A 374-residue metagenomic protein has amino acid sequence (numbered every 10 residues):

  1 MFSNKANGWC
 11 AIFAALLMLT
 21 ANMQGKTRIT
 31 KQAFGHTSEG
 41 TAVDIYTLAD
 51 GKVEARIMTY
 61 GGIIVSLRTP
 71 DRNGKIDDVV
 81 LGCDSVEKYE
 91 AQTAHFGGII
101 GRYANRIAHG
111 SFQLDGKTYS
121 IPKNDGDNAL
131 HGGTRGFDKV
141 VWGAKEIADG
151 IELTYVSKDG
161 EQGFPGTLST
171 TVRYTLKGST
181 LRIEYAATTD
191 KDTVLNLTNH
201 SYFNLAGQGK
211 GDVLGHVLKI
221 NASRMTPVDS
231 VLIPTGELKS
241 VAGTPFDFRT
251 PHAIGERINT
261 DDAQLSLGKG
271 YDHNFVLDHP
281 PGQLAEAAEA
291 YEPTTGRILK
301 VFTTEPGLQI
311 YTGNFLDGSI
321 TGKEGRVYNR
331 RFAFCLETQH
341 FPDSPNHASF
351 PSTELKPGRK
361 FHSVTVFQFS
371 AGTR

Functional and structural regions predicted by a protein language model:
M1-A11: Bacterial N-terminal signal peptides that target proteins for export
C10-T20: Bacterial N-terminal signal peptides
N22-Q24: Sec/Tat signal peptide C-region and signal peptidase I cleavage site
K26-R374: An exposed, glycine/acidic-rich loop-and-rim segment of catalytic or binding clefts
